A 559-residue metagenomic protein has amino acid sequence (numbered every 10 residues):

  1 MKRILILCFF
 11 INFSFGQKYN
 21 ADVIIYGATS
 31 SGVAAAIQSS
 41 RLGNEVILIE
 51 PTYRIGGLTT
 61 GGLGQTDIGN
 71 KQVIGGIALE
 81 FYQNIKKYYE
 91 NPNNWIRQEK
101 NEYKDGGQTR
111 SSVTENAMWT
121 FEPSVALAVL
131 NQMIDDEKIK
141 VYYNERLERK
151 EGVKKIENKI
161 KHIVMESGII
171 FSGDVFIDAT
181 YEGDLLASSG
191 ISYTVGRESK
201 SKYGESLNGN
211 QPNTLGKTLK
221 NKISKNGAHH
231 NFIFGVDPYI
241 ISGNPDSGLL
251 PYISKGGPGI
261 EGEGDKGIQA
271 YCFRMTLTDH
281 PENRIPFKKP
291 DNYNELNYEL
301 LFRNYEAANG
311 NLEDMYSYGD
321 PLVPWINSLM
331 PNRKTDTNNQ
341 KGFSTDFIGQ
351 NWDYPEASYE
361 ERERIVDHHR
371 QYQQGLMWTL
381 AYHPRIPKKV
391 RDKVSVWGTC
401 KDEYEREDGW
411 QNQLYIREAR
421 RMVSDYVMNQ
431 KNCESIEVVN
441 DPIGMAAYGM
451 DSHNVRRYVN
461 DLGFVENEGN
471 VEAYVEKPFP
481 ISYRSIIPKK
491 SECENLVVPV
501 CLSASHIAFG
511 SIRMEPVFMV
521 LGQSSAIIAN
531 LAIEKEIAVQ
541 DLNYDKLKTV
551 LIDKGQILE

Functional and structural regions predicted by a protein language model:
M1-I4, K100: Positively charged n-region of N-terminal signal peptides that target proteins for export
R3-F13: Sec-dependent N-terminal signal peptides
K18-T29: Beta1/beta-strand and adjacent pyrophosphate-binding region of the FAD-binding site in flavoprotein oxidoreductases
G32: N-terminal Rossmann-fold NAD(P) dinucleotide-binding loop
S39: Aromatic pocket-lining residues of Rossmann-like dinucleotide-binding sites
N44-E45, E50-K154, T194, K202-G204: Conserved N-terminal/central alpha/beta ligand/cofactor-binding core
L127, I169-V175, A179-L558: Flavin (FAD/FMN)-binding glycine-rich loop and adjacent Rossmann-like elements that form
E151-I170: Conserved beta-strand-loop-beta-strand element in the redox core of flavoprotein oxidoreductases
